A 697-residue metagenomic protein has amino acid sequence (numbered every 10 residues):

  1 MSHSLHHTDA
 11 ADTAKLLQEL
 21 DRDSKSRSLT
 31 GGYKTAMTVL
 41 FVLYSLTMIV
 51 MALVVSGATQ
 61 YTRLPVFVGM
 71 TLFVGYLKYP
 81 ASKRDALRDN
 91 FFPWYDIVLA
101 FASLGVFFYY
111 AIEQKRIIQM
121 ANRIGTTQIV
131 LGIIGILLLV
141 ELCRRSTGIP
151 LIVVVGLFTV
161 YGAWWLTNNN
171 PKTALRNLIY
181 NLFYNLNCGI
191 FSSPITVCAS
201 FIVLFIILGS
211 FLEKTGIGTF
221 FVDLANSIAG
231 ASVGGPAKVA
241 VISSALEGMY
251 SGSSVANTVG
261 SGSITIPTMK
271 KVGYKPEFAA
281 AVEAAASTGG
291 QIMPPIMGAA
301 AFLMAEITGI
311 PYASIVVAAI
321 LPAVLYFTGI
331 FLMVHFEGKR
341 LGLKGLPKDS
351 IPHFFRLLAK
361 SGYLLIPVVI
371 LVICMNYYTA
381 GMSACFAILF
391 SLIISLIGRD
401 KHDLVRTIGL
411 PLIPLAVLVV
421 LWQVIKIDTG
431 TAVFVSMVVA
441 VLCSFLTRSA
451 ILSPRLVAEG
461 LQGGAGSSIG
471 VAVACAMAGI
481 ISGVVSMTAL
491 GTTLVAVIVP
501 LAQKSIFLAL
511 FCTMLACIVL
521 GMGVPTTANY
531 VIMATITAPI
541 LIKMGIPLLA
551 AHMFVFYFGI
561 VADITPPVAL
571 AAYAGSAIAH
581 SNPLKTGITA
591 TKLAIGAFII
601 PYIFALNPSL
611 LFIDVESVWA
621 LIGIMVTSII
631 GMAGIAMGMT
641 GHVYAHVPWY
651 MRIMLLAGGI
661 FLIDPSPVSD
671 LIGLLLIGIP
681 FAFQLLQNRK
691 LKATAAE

Functional and structural regions predicted by a protein language model:
M1-N122, I129-I133: Conserved, well-structured core domains of diverse proteins
S2-M37, V42, V317-G466, L570-I660 (+1 more regions): Long, contiguous bundles of hydrophobic transmembrane helices that form the permeation core of multi-pass
M51-S56, L77-D89, R116-I117, G135-I149 (+5 more regions): Membrane-water interface regions at transmembrane-helix termini and the short interhelical loops of multi-pass membrane
A100-G105, E113-R116, I124, I129-Y184: Hydrophobic or amphipathic alpha-helical targeting/insertion segments
T126-V130, C188-F201, S227-V241, V272-F278 (+6 more regions): Membrane-interfacial loop-to-helix junctions in multi-pass transporters
E141, R145-S146, P150, V154-N168 (+9 more regions): Core transmembrane alpha-helical segments of multi-pass membrane transporters/permeases
G209-E213, S244-S253, A285-Q291, S482 (+3 more regions): Transmembrane alpha-helix interface/packing and boundary motifs in multi-pass membrane proteins, characterized by
V222-G290, I296-L303, G309, T526-F558 (+1 more regions): Hydrophobic transmembrane alpha-helices that form the pore/transport pathway of multi-pass ion and small-solute
